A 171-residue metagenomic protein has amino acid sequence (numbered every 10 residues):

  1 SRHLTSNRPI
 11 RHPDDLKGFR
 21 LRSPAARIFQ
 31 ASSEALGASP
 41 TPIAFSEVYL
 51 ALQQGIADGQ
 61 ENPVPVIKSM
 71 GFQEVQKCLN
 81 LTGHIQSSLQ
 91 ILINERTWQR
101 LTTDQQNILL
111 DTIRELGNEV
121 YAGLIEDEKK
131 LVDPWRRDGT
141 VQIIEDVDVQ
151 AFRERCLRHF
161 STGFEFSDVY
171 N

Functional and structural regions predicted by a protein language model:
S1-N171: N-terminal secretory/targeting leader peptides
